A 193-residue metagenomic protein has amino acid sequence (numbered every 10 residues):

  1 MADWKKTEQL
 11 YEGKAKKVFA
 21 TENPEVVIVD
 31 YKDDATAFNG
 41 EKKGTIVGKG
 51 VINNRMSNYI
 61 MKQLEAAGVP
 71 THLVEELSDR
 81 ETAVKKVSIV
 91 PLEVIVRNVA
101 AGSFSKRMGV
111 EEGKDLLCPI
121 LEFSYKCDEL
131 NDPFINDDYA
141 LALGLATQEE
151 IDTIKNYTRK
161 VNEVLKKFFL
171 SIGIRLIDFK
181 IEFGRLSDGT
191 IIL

Functional and structural regions predicted by a protein language model:
A2-Y125: Active-site loop/lid in soluble adenylation, ligation, and acyl-transfer enzymes
A20-E22, F183-S187: Short, low-complexity Ser/Thr-rich regulatory SLiMs
E41-V51, F134-Y157: Short histidine-centered catalytic/ligand-binding loop motif
E65, L141, L170: Short polybasic/polar patches that bind polyanions
V74-R80, F169-R185: A short glycine-rich, hydrophobically flanked beta-strand micro-motif that places a catalytic Asp/Glu for divalent metal
G109-E149: Anionic ligand-binding catalytic core segments
L145-I177: A long amphipathic alpha-helix within ATP-dependent nucleotide-binding catalytic cores
D188-I192: Conserved protein kinase catalytic/activation segment
